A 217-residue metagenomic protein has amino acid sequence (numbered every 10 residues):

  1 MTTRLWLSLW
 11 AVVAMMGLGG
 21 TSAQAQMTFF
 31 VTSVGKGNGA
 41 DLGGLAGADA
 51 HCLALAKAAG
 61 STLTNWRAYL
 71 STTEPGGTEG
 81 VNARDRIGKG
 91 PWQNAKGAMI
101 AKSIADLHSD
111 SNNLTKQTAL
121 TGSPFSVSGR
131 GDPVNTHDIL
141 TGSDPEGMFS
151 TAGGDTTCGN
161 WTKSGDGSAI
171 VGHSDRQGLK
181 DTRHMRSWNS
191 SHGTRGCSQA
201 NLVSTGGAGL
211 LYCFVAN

Functional and structural regions predicted by a protein language model:
M1-R4: N-terminal secretory signal peptides that target proteins for export/translocation
L7-S8, T157: Alpha-helical structural motif
S8-G17: Bacterial N-terminal signal peptides
A23-N217: Secreted/extracellular ectodomain signature
